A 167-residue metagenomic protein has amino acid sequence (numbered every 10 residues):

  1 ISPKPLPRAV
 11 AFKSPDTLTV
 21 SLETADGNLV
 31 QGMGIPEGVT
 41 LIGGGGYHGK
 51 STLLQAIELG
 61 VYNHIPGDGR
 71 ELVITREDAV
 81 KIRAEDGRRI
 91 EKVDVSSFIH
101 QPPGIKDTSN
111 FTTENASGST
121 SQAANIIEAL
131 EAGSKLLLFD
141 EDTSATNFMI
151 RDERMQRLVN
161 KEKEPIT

Functional and structural regions predicted by a protein language model:
I1-P3, G45-Y47, L53-Q55, K92-V95 (+1 more regions): Short acidic, glycine/serine/threonine-rich loops at helix termini
S2-Q31, P66, I74-A79, R83-I90 (+1 more regions): N-terminal pre-Walker A segment at the start of P-loop NTPase domains
V30-Y62: Glycine-rich phosphate-binding P-loop
G45-H48, E85-G87, E141-S144: Short, ordered loop/turn segments at secondary-structure junctions
S51-L54, S119-A123, E131, K163-T167: Amphipathic alpha-helical transducer elements in NTP-driven molecular machines
P102-N115, R154-E162: Short, basic, glycine/proline-bearing loop/turn elements
S109-S144: Phosphate-binding/switch loop-helix module in NTP-utilizing enzymes
L130-T167: Conserved P-loop NTPase nucleotide-binding/switch module
